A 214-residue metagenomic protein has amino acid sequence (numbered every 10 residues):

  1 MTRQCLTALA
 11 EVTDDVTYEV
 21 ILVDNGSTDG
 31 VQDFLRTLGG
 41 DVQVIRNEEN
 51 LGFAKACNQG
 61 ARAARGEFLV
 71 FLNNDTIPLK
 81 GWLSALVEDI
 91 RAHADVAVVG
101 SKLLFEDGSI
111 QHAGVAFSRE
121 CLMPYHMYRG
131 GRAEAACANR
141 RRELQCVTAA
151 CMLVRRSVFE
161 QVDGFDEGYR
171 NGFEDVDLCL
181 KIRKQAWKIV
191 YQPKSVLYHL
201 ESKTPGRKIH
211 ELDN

Functional and structural regions predicted by a protein language model:
M1-E11: Short, well-formed alpha-helical segments that are part of the catalytic scaffolds of diverse glycosyltransferases
L9-E49: Acidic donor-binding segment of Leloir-type glycosyltransferases
N47-A64, N74, K80: Glycine-rich, basic loop-to-helix element that forms the pyrophosphate-binding segment of sugar-nucleotide handling
A54-K55, R62, I110-H112, S118-S157 (+1 more regions): A recurrent flexible, glycine/aromatic-enriched loop bordering the glycosyltransferase active site that acts as
L69: Short aromatic/hydrophobic "clamp" motif used to bind/position activated sugar donors
T76-E120: Conserved donor NDP-sugar-binding/catalytic core segment of glycosyltransferases
G81-V87, C137-D163, E167-Y198, K203: A short, conserved alpha-helix in the catalytic core of glycosyltransferases
I110-G114, R119, Y198-N214: Nucleotide-sugar-dependent glycosyltransferase catalytic core
